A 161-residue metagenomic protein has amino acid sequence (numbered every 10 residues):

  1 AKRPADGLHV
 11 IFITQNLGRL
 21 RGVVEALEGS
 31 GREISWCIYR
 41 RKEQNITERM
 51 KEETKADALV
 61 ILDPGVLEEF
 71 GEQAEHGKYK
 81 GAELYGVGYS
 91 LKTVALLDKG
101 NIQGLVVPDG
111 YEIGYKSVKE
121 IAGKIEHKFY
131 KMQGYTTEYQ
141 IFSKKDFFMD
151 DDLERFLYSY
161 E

Functional and structural regions predicted by a protein language model:
A1, T14, K99-Y111: Short beta-strand elements at the ligand-binding edges of bilobed clamshell
A1-V10: A conserved helix-loop-strand patch within extracytoplasmic ligand-binding domains of the periplasmic binding
K2-R3, E28-R32, K51, G71-E75 (+3 more regions): Sec-exported extracytoplasmic/periplasmic mature domains
G7, E112-E161: Hinge/cleft segment of the Venus flytrap/periplasmic-binding protein
H9-A26, G114: Extracytoplasmic ligand-binding site segments that recognize negatively charged/polar headgroups
L17, P64, P108-Y111, Y115: Electropositive phosphate-/nucleotide-binding environments in soluble metabolic enzymes
L17-V23, S35, Y39-L96: Hydrophobic alpha-helical
R40, G88, D109, Y139 (+1 more regions): Residues at the C-termini of beta-strands that transition into short coil/loop
